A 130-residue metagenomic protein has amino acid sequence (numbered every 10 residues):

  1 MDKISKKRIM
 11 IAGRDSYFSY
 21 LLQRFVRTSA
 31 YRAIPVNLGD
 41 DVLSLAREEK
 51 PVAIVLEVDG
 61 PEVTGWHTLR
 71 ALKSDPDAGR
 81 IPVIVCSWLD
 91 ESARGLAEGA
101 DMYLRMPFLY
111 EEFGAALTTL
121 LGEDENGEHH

Functional and structural regions predicted by a protein language model:
D15-P35: Two-component/phosphorelay signaling modules centered on CheY-like receiver
N37-A53: Acidic, metal-coordinating helix/loop segments flanking the phosphotransfer/catalytic sites of two-component signaling
R47-E49, L72-R80, E98, T119: Conserved phosphotransfer cores of two-component systems
L56-S74: Conserved phosphotransfer microenvironments
V63-H67, W88-M106, A115: Alpha4 helix (beta4-alpha4-beta5 surface) of REC/receiver domains from two-component response regulators
G79-D90: A short, hydrophobic beta-strand element within the central beta-sheet of small alpha/beta folds
F108-L109, T118: Receiver (REC) domain switch/active-site region of two-component response regulators
T118-H130: The C-terminal output helix
